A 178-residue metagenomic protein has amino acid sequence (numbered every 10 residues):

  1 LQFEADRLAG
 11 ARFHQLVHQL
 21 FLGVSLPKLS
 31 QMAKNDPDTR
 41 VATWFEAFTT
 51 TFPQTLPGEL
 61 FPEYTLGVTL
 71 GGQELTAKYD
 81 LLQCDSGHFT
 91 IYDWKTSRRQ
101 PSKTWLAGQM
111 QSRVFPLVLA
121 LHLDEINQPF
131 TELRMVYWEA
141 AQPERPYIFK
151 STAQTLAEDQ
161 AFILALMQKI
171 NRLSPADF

Functional and structural regions predicted by a protein language model:
L1, Q19-P27, L173-F178: Short loop/turn hinge sites at secondary-structure boundaries
L1-Q19: Charged, glycine-rich intrinsically disordered N-terminal tails and low-complexity linkers that flank
A5-L8, S102-M110: Short alpha-helix boundary/capping segments
Q15-R99, L121-R134: Catalytic cores of nuclease domains that cleave nucleic-acid phosphodiester backbones
I91, R99-S102, R145-I148: Short small-residue beta-strand/loop micro-motif enriched in glycine and branched aliphatics
W105-G108, S112, L156, Q160: Short, charged, low-complexity patches
Q109-L121: An active-site-proximal "capping" alpha-helix that borders the catalytic cofactor pocket
A120-F178: Metal-dependent nuclease catalytic regions and adjoining charged, substrate-binding loops involved in nucleic-acid end
